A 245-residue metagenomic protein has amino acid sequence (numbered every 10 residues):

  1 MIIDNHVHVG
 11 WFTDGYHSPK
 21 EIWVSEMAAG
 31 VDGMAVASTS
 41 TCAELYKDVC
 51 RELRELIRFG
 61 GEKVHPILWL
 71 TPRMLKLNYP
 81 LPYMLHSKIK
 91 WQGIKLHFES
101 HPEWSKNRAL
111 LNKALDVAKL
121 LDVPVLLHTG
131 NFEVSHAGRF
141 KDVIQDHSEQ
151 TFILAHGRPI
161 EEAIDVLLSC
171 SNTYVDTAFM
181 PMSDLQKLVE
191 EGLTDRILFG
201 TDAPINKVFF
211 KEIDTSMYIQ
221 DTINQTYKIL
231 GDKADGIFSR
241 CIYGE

Functional and structural regions predicted by a protein language model:
M1-N5, Y16-M34, K119-L120, T194 (+1 more regions): Mid-to-C-terminal alpha-helical segments outside catalytic/metal-binding sites
I2-N5, A35-S38, I67-W69, K95 (+3 more regions): Active-site neighborhood of phospho(di)ester-bond hydrolases with catalytic His/Asp-centered motifs
I2-W11, L126-G130: Histidine-centered catalytic micro-motifs
N5-H8, D14, E21-E44, K63-T71 (+2 more regions): Divalent metal-dependent hydrolysis catalytic cores, especially in the metallo-beta-lactamase
W11-S18, S40-D48, T71-N78, H101-K106 (+2 more regions): Acidic-and-aromatic substrate-binding clefts and catalytic sites of carbohydrate-active enzymes
D32-G33, K47-P124, S171-T173: Active-site gating/metal-coordination segments in enzymes
G93, N107-L198: Catalytic pocket-lining loop regions of alpha/beta-barrel enzymes, especially the amidohydrolase/enolase/GH5 lineages
G192-K211: Short acidic/histidine-rich active-site segments
